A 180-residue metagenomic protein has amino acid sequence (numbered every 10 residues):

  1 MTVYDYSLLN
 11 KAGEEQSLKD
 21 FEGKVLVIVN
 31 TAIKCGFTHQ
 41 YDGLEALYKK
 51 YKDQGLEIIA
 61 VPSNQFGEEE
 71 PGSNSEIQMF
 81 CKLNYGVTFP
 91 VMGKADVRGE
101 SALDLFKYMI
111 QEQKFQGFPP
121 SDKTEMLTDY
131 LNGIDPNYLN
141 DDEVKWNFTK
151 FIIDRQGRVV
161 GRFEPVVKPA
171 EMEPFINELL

Functional and structural regions predicted by a protein language model:
M1-K19: N-terminal "domain-start" segment that seeds a small globular fold
V3-Y4, L26, N147-T149: Short loop/turn microsegments at loop-to-beta-strand junctions
K24-L26, I33-K34, T38-P62, C81-Y85: Conserved helix-turn-beta segment immediately C-terminal to the redox Cys motif in thioredoxin-like folds
G43-A46, E76, D104, E171: Extracytoplasmic/secreted proteins, especially bacterial periplasmic and envelope-associated proteins
Q54-S73, T88-G99: Thiol-based oxidoreductase modules, predominantly thioredoxin-like and allied folds used for disulfide exchange
F80-K82, G86-V167: Thiol/selenol-based redox catalytic cores and closely related redox-interacting motifs
V160-L180: Non-catalytic, surface beta->alpha helical segment in thiol-disulfide oxidoreductase systems
